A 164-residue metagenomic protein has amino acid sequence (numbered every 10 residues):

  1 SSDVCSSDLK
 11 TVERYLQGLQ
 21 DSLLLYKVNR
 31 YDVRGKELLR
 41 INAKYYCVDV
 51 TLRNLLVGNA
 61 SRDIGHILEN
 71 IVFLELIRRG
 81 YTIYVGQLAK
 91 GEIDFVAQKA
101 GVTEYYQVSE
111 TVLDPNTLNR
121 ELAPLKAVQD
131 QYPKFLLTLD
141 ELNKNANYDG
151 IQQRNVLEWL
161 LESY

Functional and structural regions predicted by a protein language model:
S1-T103: Accessory nucleic acid-recognition modules appended to NTPase machines
Y46, E104-Y106, F135-L137, Q152-R154: Hydrophobic/aromatic beta-strand patches that form the interior of the parallel beta-sheet core in alpha/beta enzyme
L76, D94, Y106, L125 (+1 more regions): Hydrophobic, well-ordered secondary-structure elements that form the walls of internal hydrophobic environments
L88, Q129-D149: Nucleic-acid nuclease catalytic cores
I93-D94, D114-T117, N143-N147: Short active-site-adjacent structural elements
Q98-L113, E121: Active-site ExK catalytic segment of metal-dependent nucleases
T111, T117-Q131: Short, charged, amphipathic alpha-helix that recurs within catalytic cores of restriction-modification and other
E141-Y164: Domain-level recognition of nuclease-like catalytic cores that cleave nucleotide substrates
